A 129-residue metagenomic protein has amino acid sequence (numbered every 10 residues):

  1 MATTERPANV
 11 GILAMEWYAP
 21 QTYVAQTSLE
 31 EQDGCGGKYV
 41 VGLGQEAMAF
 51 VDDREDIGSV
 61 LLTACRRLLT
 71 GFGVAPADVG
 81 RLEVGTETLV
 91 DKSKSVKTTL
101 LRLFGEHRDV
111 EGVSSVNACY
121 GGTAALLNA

Functional and structural regions predicted by a protein language model:
M1-E83, L100: Conserved active-site "lid/cap" helical segment
K38-G42, E46-E55, L89-A129: Conserved catalytic cysteine-centered active-site region of acyl-thioester-dependent Claisen-condensing enzymes
T86: Residues that line or immediately flank small-molecule/substrate-binding pockets and catalytic motifs
